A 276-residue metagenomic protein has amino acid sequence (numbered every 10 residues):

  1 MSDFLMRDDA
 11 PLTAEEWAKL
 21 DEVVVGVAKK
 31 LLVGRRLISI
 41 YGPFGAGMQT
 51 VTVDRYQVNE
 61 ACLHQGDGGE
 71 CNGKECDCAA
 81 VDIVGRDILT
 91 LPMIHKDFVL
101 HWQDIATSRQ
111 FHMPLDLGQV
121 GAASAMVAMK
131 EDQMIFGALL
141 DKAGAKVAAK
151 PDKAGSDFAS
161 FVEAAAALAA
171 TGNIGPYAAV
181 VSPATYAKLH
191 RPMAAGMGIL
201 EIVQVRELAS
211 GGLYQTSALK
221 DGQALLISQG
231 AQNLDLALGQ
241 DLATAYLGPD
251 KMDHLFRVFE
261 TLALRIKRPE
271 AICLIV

Functional and structural regions predicted by a protein language model:
D3, R7-D8, A18, K30 (+2 more regions): Sequence/fold signature of self-assembling virion shell proteins
D8-P11, E15, K19, V23 (+2 more regions): Alpha-helix boundary/N-cap detector
A10, A14, R109-M113, A169-G172 (+1 more regions): Short, charged/polar micro-motifs that form catalytic or ligand-binding hotspots
E15-K96: Assembly/oligomerization interface modules of large self-assembling protein complexes
H95, V99-A167: Alpha-helical scaffold segments that mediate packing/assembly in large oligomeric complexes
K96, G175-Y177, M252-H254: Structural beta-strand/beta-sheet cores of well-ordered domains, especially the beta-sheet scaffolds that support
R109, K188-H190, I266: Short helix/loop capping segments that flank catalytic or ligand/cofactor-binding pockets
D141-V205: Extended, solvent-exposed, turn-rich assembly/linker loops in the middle of proteins
